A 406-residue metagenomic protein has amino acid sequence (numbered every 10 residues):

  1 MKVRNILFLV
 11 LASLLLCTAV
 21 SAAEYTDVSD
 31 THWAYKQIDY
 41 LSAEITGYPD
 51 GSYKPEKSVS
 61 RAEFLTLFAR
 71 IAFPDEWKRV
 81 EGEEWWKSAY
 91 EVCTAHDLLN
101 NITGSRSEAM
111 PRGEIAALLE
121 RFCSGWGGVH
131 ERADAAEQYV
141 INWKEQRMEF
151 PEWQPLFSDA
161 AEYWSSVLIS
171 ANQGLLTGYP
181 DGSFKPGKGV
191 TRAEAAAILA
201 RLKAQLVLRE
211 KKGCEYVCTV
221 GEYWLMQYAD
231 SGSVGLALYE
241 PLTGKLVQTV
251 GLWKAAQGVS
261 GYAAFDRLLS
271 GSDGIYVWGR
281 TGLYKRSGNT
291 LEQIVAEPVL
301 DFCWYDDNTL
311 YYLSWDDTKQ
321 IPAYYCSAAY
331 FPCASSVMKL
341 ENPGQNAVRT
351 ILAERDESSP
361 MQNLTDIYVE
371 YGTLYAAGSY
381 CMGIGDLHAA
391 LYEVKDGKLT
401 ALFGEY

Functional and structural regions predicted by a protein language model:
M1-L7: Bacterial N-terminal signal peptides that target proteins for export
L9-T18: Bacterial N-terminal signal peptides
T18-E215: N-terminal propeptides
K212-T219, Q257-S270, E297-D307, P360-E370 (+1 more regions): Repeated scaffold domains used in trafficking and secretory/extracellular systems, primarily beta-propellers
M226, V277, Y312, A376-G378: Residue position within the beta-strands of beta-propeller blades
A229-S233, G282-Y284, D316-I321, Y330-F331 (+1 more regions): Short glycine/acidic-enriched loop and turn motifs that connect beta-strands
G235-K254, G282-A296, Y324-E354, H388-Y406: Surface-exposed loop/turn elements that mediate protein-protein interactions on large endomembrane-trafficking
